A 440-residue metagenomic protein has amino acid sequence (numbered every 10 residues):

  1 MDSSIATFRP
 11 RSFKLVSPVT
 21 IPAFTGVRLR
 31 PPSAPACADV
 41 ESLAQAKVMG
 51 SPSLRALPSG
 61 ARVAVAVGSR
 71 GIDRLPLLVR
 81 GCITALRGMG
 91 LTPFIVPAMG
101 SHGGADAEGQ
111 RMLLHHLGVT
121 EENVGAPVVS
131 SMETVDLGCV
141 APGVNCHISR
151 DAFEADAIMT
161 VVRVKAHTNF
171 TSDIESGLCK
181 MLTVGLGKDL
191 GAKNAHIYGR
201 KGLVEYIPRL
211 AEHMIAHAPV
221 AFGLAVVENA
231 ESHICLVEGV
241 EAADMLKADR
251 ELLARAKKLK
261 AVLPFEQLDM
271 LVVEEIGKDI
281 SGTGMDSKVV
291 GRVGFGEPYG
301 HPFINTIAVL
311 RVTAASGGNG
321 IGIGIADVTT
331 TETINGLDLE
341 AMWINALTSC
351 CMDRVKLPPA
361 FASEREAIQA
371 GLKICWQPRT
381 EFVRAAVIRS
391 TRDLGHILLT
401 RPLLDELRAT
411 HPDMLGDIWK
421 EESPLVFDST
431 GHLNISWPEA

Functional and structural regions predicted by a protein language model:
M1-L43: N-terminal amphipathic/basic leader segments beginning at the initiator methionine
S4-F8, E297-A440: C-terminal non-catalytic interaction/assembly regions of soluble proteins
V48-A64, R87-G88, F265: Glycine-rich phosphate/diphosphate-binding loops that line cofactor/substrate pockets in enzymes
R62-G71, F94-S101, R384-A386: Short glycine-rich or small-residue beta-strand-to-loop segments that form or flank ligand, phosphate, metal/Fe-S
I72, G187-G191, A230-A370: Conserved mixed alpha/beta catalytic, RNA-binding, or beta-rich assembly cores of soluble enzyme, regulatory
D73-T92: Histidine-anchored nucleotide/phosphate-binding helix
G109-D173: An acidic, phosphate/nucleotide-engaging active-site surface
D151, T160-V161, K165-S232: Conserved phosphate- and dinucleotide-binding cores of soluble alpha/beta proteins, encompassing both enzyme active
